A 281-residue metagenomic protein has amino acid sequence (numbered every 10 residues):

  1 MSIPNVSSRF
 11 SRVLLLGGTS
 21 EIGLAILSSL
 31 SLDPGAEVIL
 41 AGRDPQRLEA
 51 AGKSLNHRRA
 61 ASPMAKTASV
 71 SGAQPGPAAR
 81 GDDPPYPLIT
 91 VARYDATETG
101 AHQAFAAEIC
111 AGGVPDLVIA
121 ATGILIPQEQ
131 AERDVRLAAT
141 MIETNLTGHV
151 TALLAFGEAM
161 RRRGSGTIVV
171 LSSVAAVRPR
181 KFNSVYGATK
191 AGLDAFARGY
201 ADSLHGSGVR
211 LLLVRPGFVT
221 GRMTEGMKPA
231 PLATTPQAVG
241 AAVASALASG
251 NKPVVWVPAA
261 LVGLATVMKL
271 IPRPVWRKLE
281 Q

Functional and structural regions predicted by a protein language model:
T19, L27: N-terminal Rossmann NAD(P)H-binding glycine-rich loop of SDR-like oxidoreductase domains
R58-S62, K66-S69, D82-G100: Rossmann-fold cofactor-recognition segment
A121-P127: Conserved NAD(P)H cofactor-binding loop of Rossmann-fold oxidoreductase domains
E129-A131, L137-I142: Substrate-binding pocket helix/loop in short-chain dehydrogenase/reductase
L153, T189: Active-site helix of classical SDR
S173: Residue(s) in the substrate-gating loop at a strand-loop-helix junction that position the organic substrate next
L213, K228-T266: C-terminal helical subdomain
